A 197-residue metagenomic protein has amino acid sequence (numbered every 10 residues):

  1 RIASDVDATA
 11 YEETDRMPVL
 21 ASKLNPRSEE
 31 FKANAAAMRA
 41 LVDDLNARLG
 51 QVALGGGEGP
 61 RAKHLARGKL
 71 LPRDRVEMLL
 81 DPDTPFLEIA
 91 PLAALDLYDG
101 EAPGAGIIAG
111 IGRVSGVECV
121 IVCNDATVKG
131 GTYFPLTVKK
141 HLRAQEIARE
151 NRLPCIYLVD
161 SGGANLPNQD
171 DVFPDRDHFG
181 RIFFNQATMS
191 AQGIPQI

Functional and structural regions predicted by a protein language model:
S4-R16: Short, Lys/Arg-enriched N-terminal segments with co-localized hydrophobic residues within the first ~10-30 amino acids
D15-Q196: Terminal-region recognition feature
